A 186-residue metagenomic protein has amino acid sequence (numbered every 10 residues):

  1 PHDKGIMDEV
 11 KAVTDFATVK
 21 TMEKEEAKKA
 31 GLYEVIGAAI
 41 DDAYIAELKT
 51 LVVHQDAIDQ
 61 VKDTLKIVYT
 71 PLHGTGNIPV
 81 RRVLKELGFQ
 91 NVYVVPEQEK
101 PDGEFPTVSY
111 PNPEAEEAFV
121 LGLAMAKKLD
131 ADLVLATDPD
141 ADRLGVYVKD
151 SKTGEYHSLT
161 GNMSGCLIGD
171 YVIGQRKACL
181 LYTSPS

Functional and structural regions predicted by a protein language model:
P1-V120, M125: Gly/Ser/Thr-enriched, mixed-charge loops and adjacent short helices that form phosphate/oxyanion-binding elements
Y69, K85, G122-T137, G145-Y147: Accessory "access/gating" subregions that flank catalytic or transport cores
Y69, V94-P96, A136-T137, S158-G161: General beta-strand structural signal in soluble alpha/beta enzymes
D142-G161: Short Gly/Thr/Asp-enriched flexible loops that form oxyanion-binding sites at enzyme active sites
T160-V172: Catalytic or ion-translocation cores adjacent to nucleophile or general acid/base/metal-coordination motifs in diverse
K177: Conserved phosphate-handling catalytic cores of large alpha/beta enzymes
Y182-S186: Conserved small/polar residues in nucleotide/adenosyl-binding loops
